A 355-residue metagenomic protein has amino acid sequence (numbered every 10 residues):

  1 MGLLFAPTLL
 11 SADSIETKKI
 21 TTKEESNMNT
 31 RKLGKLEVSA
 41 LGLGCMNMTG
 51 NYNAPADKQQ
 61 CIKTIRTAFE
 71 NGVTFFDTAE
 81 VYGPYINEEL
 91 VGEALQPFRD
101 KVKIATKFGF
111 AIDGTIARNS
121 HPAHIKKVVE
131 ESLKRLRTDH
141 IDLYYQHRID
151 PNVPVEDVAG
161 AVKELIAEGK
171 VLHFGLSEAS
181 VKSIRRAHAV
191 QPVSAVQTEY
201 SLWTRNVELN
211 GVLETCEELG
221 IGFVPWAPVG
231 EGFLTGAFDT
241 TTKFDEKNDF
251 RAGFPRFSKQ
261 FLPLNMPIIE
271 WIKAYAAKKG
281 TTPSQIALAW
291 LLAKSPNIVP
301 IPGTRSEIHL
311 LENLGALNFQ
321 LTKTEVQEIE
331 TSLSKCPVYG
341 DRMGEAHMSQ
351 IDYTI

Functional and structural regions predicted by a protein language model:
L3-K103, I355: N-terminal binding-site loop/beta-alpha segment at the start of enzyme catalytic domains that lines or forms
E37, G92-K103, L133-R137, I166 (+1 more regions): Acidic (Asp/Glu)-rich catalytic clusters
L43-C45, T78, L143-Q146, L176 (+2 more regions): Conserved beta-strand positions
N47-Y52, A111-A117, H309-E312: A short acidic, helix-capping loop that chelates divalent metal ions and anchors anionic groups
P55-A68, S120-L136, S180-R185: Short, acidic/polar
K101-D113: A short, structured active-site edge motif that brings together acidic residues
L133-V153: Active-site groove signature of glycoside hydrolases
V153-C336, Q350-I355: Beta/alpha (TIM)-barrel catalytic core signal, keyed to glycine-rich beta->alpha loops juxtaposed to Asp/Glu that bind
